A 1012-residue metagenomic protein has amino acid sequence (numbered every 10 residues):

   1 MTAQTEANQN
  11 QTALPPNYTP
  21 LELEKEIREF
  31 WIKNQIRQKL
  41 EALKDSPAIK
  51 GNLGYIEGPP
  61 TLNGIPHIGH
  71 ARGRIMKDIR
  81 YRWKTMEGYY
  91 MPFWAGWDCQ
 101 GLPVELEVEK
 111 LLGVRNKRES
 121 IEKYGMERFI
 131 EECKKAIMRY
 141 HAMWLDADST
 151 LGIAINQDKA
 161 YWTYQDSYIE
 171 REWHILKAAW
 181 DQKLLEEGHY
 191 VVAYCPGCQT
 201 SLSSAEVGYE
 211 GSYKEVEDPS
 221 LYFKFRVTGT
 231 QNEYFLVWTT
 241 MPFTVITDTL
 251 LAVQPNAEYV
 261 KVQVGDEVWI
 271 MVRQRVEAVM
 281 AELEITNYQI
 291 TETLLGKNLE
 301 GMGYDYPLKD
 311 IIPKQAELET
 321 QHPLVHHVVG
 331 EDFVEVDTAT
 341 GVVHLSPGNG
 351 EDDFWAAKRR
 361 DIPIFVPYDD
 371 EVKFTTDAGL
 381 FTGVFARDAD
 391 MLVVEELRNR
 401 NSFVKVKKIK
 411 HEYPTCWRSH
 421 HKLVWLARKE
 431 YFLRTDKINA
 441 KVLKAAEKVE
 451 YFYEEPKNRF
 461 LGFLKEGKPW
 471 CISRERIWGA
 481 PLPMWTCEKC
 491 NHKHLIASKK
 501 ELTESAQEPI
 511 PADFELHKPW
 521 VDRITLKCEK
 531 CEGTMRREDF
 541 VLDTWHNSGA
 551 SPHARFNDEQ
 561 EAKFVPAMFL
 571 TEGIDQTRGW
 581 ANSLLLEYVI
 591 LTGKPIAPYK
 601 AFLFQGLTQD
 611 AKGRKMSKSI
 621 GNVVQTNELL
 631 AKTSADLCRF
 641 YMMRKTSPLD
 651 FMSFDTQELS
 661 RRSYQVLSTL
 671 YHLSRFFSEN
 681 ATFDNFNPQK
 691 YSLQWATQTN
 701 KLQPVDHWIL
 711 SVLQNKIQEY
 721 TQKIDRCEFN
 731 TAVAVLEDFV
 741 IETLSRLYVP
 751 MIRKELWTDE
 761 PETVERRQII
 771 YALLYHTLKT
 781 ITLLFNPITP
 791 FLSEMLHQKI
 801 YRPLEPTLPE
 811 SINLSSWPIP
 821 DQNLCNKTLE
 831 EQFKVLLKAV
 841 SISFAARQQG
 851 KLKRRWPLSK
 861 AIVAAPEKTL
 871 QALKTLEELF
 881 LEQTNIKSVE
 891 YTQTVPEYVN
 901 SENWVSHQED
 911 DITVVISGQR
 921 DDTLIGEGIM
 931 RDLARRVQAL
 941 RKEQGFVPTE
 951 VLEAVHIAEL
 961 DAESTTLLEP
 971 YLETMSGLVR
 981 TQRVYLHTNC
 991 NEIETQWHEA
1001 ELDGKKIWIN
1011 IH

Functional and structural regions predicted by a protein language model:
T2-E267, S346-R359, P363-A378, R400-V442 (+6 more regions): N-terminal, positively charged nucleic-acid-binding surface of large information/translation enzymes
R28, W180-Y209, V279-L283, L294 (+8 more regions): Amphipathic alpha-helical
P47-E57, I79, R115-S120, L145-G152 (+11 more regions): Active-site-adjacent bridging/hinge elements
I75-P92, E351-D361, V394-L397, T577-P595 (+2 more regions): Metal-dependent nuclease catalytic cores in nucleic-acid-processing enzymes, especially RNase H-like/related
P92, I246-L251, P255-G303, V404-T435 (+3 more regions): Structured, non-catalytic alpha/beta "coupling" segments that mediate domain-domain communication and provide generic
T247-D369, R398, K457, L461: Catalytic alpha/beta core of large soluble enzyme barrels
D388-Y413, A839-I842: Phosphate/diphosphate-binding loops
G462, E466-H546, A550, D558 (+3 more regions): Feature 926 captures the class I aminoacyl-tRNA synthetase adenylation module centered on the KMSKS loop
